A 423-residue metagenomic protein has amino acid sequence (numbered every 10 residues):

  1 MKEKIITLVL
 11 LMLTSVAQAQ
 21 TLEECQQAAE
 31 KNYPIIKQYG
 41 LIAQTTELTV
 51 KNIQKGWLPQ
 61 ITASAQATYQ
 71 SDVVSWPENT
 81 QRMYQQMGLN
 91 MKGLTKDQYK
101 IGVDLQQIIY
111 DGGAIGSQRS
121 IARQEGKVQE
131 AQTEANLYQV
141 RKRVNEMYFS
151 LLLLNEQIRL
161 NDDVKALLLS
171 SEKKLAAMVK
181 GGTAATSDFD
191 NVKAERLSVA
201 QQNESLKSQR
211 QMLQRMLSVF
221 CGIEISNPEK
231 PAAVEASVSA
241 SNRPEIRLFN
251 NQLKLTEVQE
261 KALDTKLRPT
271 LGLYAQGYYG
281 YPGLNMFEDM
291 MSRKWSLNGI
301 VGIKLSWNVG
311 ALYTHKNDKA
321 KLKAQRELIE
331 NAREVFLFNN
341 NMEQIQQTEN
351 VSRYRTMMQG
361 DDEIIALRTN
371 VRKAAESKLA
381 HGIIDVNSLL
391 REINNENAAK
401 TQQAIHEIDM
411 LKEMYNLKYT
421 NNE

Functional and structural regions predicted by a protein language model:
M1-P34, W57, M410-L411, L417 (+1 more regions): Bacterial Sec-dependent N-terminal signal peptides
Q18-T62, Q66-D72, T183-A185, C221-Q259 (+2 more regions): Bacterial Sec-pathway N-terminal export signals of envelope proteins
E24, L48, T133-R247, K254 (+2 more regions): Periplasmic alpha-helical coiled-coil/stalk elements that build and connect Gram-negative outer-membrane
C25, N32, Y39, I108 (+22 more regions): Amphipathic alpha-helical coiled-coil segments and their boundaries
K37-L41, Q54, I109-L137, S187 (+4 more regions): Sec/SRP-type N-terminal targeting helices
S64-D104, Q276-V309: Small/polar, glycine/serine/threonine/aspartate-rich low-complexity segments that form flexible
E195-I223, A366-E423: Short segments within alpha-helical structural elements
